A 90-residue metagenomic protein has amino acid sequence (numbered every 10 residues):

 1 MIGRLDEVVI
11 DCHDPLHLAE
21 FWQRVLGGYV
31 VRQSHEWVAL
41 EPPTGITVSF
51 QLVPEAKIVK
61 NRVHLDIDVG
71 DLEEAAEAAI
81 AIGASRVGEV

Functional and structural regions predicted by a protein language model:
M1-S34, L40-G88: Glyoxalase I/VOC metalloenzyme domain signal
